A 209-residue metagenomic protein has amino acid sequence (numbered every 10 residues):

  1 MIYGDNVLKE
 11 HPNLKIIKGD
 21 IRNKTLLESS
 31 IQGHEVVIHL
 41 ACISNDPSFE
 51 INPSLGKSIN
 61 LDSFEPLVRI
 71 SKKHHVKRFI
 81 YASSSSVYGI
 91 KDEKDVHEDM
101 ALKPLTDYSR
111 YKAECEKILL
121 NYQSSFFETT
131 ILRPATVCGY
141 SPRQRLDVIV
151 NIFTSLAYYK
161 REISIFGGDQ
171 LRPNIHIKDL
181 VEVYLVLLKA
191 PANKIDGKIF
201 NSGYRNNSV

Functional and structural regions predicted by a protein language model:
M1-V36: N-terminal Rossmann/SDR dinucleotide-binding element
H39, E65-D107: Conserved Rossmann-fold NAD(P)-dependent oxidoreductase catalytic core, especially the SDR/UDP-sugar
C42, N52, K57-F64, V68 (+3 more regions): Short alpha-helix in the Rossmann-fold core of NAD(P)-dependent oxidoreductases
P47-S63, V96-P104: Short alpha-helical oligomerization interface
I90, K103-R133, Y158-Y159: Active-site Tyr-X1-5-Lys
A113, C138-N151, R161, I177-K178 (+1 more regions): Glycine/proline-rich active-site loop of Rossmann-fold NAD(P)-dependent oxidoreductases
V137-S141, I165-L171, D196-S208: Glycine-rich Rossmann NAD(P)(H)-binding loop
